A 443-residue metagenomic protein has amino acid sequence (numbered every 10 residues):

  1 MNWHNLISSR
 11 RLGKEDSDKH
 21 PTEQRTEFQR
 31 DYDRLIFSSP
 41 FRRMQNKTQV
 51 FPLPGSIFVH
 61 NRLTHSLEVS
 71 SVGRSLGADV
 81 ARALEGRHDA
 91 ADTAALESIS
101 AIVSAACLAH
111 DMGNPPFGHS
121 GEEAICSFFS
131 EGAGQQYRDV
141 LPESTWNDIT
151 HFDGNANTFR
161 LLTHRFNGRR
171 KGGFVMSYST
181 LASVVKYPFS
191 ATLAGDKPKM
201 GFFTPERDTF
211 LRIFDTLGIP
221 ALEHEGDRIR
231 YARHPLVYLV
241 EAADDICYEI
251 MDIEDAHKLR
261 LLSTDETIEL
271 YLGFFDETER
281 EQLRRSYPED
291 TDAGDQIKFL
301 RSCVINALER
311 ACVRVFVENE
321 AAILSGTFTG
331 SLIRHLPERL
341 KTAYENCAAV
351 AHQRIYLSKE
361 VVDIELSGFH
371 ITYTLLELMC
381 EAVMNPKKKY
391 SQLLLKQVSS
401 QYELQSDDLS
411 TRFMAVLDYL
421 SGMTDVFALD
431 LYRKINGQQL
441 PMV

Functional and structural regions predicted by a protein language model:
M1-Q24, I36-K47, S56, L67 (+4 more regions): Sequence-structural signature of the catalytic-core scaffold of metal-dependent phosphohydrolases that act on
Q29-R42, L336-L340: Acidic, low-complexity proline/glycine-rich segments
K47-I57, V350-I355: A short small-residue
H60-L63: Low-complexity, highly charged intrinsically disordered N-terminal segments that act as targeting/localization
E68, Y238, A242-D245, V304 (+6 more regions): Charged, amphipathic alpha-helical oligomerization/scaffolding segments
R280-L332, Y390: Polyanionic (Asp/Glu-rich) segments that form extended negatively charged tracts
V317-S399: Substrate-recognition/cap regions that form aromatic- and gly/pro-loop-enriched pockets for small-molecule ligands
Q392-L440: C-terminal amphipathic alpha-helical interaction region
